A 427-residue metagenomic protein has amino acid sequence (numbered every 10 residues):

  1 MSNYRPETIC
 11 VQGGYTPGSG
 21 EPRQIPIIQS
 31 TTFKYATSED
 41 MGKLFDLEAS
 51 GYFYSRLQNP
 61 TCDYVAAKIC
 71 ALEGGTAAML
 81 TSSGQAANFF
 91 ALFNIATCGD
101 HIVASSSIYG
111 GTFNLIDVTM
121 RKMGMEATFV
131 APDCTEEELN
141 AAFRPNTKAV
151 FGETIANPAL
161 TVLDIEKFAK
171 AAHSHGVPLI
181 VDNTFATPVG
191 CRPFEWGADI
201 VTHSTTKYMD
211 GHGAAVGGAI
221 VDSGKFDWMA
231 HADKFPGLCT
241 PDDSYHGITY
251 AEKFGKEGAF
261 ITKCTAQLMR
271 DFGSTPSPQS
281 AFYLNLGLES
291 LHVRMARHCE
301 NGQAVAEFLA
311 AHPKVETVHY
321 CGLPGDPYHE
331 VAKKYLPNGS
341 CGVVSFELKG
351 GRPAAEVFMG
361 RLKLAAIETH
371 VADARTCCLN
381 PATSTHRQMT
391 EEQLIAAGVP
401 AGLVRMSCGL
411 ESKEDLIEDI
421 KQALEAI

Functional and structural regions predicted by a protein language model:
M1-N59, A67: N-terminal "arm"/small-domain region of PLP-dependent enzymes with the aminotransferase-like
C10-T16, A78-A311, H319: Conserved PLP-enzyme active-site core in the AAT-like
T32, S223-F226, L348-G351: Short loop segments at secondary-structure junctions
T37-F89, G111-T119: Conserved N-terminal alpha-helix of the aminotransferase class I/II PLP-enzyme fold
G74, N146, K314-T317, G402: Glycine-centered tight turns that cap/initiate beta-strands
D117-V118, E126-A127, A141, P145-K148 (+3 more regions): PLP-dependent enzyme catalytic core of the Aspartate aminotransferase-like
V221, S345-E347, S407-G409: Short hydrophobic/aromatic beta-strand micro-patches that form the beta-sheet surface supporting nucleotide- or nucleic
F272-T275, Q279-A281, L286-S290, M295-R297 (+3 more regions): Conserved small-domain helix->loop->beta segment predominantly found in fold-type I
